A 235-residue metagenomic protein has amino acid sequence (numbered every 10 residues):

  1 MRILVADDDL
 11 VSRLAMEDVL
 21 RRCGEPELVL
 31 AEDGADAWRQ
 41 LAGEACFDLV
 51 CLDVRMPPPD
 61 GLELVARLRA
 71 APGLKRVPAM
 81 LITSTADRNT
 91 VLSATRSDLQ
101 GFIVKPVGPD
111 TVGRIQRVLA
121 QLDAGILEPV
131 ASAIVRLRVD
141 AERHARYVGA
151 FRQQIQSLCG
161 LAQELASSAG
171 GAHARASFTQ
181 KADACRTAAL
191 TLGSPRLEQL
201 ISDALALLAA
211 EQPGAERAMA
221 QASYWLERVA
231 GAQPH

Functional and structural regions predicted by a protein language model:
M1-L20, V50: Conserved acidic segment of CheY-like receiver
E25-E32, Q40: Short hydrophobic/Thr-rich beta-strand motif most characteristic of the beta2 strand and flanking loop of CheY-like
A45-C51: Active-site beta3 strand of CheY-like receiver
D53, T83: Active-site residues of response regulator receiver
M56: Receiver (REC) domain active-site loop signature in two-component systems and cognate sites in sensor histidine kinases
T95, V107-G171, S177, R186 (+3 more regions): Two-component system phosphorelay core
